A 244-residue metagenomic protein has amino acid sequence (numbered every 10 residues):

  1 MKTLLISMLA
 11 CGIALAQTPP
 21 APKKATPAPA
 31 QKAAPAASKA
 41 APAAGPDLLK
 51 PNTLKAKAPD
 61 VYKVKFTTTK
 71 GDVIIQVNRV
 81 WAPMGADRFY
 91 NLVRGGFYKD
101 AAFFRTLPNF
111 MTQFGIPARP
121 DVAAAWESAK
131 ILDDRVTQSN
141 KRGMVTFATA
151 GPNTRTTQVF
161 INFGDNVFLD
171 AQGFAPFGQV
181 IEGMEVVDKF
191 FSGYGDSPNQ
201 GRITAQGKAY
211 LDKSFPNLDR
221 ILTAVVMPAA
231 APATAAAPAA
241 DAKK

Functional and structural regions predicted by a protein language model:
M1-Q17: Sec-dependent N-terminal signal peptides
Q17-K244: Cyclophilin-like peptidyl-prolyl cis-trans isomerases
